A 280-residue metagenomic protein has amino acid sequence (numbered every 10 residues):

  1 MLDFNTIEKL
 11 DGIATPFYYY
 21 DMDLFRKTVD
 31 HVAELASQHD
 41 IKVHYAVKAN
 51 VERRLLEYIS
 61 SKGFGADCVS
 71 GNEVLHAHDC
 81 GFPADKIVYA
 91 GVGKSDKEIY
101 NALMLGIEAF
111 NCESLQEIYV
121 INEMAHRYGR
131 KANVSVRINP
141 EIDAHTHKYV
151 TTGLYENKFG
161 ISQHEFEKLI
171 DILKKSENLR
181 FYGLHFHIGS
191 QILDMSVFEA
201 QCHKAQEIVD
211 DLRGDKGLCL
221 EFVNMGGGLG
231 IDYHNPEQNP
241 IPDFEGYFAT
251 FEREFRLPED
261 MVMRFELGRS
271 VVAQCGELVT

Functional and structural regions predicted by a protein language model:
M1-A132, D171, K175-R180, E207 (+2 more regions): A charged N-terminal "starter" segment
L10-Y18, M104-A109, K148-G160, D194-F198 (+1 more regions): Glycine-rich tight-turn/loop motif centered on a GG-T
A46, N133-N139, H185-H187, N224-G226: Short beta-strand segments
E52, E73-L75, D96-E98, P140-Y155 (+2 more regions): Conserved radical SAM core fold
L56, D79, I99-M104, I121-M124 (+4 more regions): Short acidic, glycine/serine/threonine-rich loops at helix termini
Y149, G153-R180: Histidine/acidic-residue-rich, glycine-tolerant segments that coordinate divalent metal ions
K174-D194, F198: Gly/Ser/Thr-enriched, mixed-charge loops and adjacent short helices that form phosphate/oxyanion-binding elements
S190-T280: C-terminal active-site-proximal or functional interface alpha/beta core segments in diverse enzymes
